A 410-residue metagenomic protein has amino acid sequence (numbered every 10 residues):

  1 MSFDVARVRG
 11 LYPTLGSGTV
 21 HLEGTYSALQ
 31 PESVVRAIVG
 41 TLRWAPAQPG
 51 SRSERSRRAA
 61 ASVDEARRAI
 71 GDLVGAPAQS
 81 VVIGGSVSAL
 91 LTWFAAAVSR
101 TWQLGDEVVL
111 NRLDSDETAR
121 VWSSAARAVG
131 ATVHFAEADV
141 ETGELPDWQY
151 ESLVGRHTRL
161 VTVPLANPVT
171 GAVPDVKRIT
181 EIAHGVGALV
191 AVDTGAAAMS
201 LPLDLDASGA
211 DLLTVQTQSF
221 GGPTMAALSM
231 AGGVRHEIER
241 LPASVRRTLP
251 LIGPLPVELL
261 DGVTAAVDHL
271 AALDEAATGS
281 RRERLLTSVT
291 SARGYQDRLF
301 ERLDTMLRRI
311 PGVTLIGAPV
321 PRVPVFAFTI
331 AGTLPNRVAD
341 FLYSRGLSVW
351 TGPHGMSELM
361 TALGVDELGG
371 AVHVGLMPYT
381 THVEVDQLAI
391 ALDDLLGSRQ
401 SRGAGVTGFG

Functional and structural regions predicted by a protein language model:
M1-G410: Pyridoxal 5′-phosphate
